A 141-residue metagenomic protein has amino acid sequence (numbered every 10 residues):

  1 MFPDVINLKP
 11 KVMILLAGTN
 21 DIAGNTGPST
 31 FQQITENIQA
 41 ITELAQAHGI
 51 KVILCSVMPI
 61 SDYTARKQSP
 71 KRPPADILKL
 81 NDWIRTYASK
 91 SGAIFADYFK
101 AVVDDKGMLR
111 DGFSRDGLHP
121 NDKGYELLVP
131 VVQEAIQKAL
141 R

Functional and structural regions predicted by a protein language model:
M1-R141: Alpha-helical cap/lid subdomain in secreted, periplasmic, or secretory-pathway luminal O-acyl-processing enzymes
